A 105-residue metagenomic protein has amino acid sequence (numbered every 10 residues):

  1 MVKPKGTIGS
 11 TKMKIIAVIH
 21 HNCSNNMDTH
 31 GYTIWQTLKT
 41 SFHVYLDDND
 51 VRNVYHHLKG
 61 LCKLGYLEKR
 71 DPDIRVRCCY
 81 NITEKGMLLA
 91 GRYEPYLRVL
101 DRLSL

Functional and structural regions predicted by a protein language model:
M1-T29: Short alpha-helical segments that sit at the start of domains
H30-Y45: DNA-recognition alpha helix
Q36, H56, L88: DNA-binding alpha-helical recognition surfaces that contact promoter or target DNA
D47-K63: Short amphipathic alpha-helical interaction segments
C62-P72: A short, conserved structural fragment
P72-Y93: Short, cationic-aromatic polyanion-contact patches
L88-L105: Amphipathic alpha-helical dimerization/coiled-coil segments that flank or bridge DNA-binding/regulatory modules
